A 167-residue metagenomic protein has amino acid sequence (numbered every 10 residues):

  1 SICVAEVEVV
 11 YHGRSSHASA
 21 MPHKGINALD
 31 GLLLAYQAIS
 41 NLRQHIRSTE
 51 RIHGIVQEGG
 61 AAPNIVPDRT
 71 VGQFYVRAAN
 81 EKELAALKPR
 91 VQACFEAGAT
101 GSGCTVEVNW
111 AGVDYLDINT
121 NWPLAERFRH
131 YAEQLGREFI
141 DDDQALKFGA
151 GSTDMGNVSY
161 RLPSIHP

Functional and structural regions predicted by a protein language model:
S1-A132, L146-G156: Midchain, well-structured core segments that form catalytic/ion-binding scaffolds
S48, E107, I140-D141, P167: Secondary-structure boundary/capping residues
L135-E138: Acyltransferase
D141-P167: Zn-dependent metallopeptidase/amidohydrolase metal-coordination segment
